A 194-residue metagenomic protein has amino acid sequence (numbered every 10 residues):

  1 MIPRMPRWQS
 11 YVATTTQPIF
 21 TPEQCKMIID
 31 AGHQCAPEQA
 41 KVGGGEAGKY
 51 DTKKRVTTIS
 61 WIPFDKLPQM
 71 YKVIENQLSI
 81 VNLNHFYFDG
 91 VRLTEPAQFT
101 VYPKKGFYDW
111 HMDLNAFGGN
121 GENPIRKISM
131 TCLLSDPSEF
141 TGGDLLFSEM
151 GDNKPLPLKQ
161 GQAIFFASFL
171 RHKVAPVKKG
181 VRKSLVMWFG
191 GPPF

Functional and structural regions predicted by a protein language model:
M1-A163, F169-F194: Fe(II)/2-oxoglutarate oxygenase catalytic core
